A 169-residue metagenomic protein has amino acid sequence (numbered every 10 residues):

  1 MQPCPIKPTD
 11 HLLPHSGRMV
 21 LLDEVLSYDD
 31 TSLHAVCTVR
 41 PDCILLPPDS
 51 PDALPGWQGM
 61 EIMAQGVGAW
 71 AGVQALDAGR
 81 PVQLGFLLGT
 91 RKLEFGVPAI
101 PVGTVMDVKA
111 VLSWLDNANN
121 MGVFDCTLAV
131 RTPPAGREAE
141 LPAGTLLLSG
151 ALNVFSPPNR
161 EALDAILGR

Functional and structural regions predicted by a protein language model:
M1-K7, H34-V39, D52-A53, G66 (+3 more regions): RNA-interacting cores
P3, A69-K109: Hydrophobic beta-strand-centered segment that forms part of the acyl-chain substrate-binding groove
I6-S16, A139-E140: Short aromatic-glycine motifs in intrinsically disordered, low-complexity regions
G17-P55: Catalytic strand-loop segment that frames the active site of acyl-thioester-processing enzymes
V20-D23, L88, V108-A110, G150: Small-residue-enriched segments and motifs
D23-L26, G96, V111-S113, N153: Conserved positions in beta-strands of structured domains
P51-A69, L84-G85: Compact, glycine-rich, soluble single-domain proteins
V102-D107, V111-R169: HotDog/MaoC-like acyl-thioester-processing domains
